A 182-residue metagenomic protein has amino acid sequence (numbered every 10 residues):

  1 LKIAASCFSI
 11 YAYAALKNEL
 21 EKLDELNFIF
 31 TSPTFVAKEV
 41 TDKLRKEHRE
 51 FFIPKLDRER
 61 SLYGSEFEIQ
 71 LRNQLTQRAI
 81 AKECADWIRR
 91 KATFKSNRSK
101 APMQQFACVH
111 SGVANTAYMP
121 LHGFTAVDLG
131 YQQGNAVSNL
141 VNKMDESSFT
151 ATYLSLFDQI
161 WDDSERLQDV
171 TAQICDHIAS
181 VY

Functional and structural regions predicted by a protein language model:
K2-Y182: PLD/PLD-like phosphodiesterase catalytic module centered on the HKD motif
